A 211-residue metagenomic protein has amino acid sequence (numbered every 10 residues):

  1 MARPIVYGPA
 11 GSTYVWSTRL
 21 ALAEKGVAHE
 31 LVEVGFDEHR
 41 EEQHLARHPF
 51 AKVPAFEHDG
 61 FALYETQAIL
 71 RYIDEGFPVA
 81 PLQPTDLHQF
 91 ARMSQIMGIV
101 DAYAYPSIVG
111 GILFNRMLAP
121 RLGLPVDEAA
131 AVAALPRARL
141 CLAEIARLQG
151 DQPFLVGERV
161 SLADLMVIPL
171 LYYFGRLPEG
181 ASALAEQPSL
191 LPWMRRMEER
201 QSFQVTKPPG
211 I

Functional and structural regions predicted by a protein language model:
M1-V132, A146: GST-like domain detector, emphasizing the conserved glutathione-binding G-site in the N-terminal thioredoxin-like
L45, A91-S94, M166, L191 (+1 more regions): Generic structural signal for individual residues within well-ordered alpha-helical segments across diverse proteins
F56, Q67, A138-C141, S202: Aromatic-glycine hotspot motif
L87-H88, R159-V160, P208: Short capping/connector residues at structural and topological boundaries
A102-E199: GST-like fold's C-terminal all-alpha helical module
V205-I211: Terminal-tail/helix-coil boundary detector
